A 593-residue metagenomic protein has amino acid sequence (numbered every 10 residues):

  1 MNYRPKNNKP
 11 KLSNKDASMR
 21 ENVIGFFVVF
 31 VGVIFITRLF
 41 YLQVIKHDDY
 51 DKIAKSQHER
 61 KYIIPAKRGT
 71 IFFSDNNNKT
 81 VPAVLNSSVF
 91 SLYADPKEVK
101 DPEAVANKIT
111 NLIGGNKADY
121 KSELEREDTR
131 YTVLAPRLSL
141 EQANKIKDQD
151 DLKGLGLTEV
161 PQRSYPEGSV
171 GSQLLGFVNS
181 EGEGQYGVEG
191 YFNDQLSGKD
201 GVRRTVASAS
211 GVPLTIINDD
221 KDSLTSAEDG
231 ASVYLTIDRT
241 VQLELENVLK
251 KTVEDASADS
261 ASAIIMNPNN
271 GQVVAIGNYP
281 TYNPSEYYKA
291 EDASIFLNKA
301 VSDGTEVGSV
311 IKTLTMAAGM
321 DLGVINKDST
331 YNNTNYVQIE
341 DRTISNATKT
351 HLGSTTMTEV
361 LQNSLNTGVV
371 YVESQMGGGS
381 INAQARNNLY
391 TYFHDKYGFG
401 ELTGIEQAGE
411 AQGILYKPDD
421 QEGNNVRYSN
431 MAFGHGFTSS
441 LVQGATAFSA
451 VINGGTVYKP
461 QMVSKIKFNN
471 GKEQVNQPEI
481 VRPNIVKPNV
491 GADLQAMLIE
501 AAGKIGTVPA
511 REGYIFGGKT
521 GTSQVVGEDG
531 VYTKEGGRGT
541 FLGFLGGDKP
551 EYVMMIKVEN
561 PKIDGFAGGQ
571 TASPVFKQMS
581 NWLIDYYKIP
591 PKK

Functional and structural regions predicted by a protein language model:
M1-Y287, A385-K396, A510-R511, D529-Y532 (+1 more regions): Periplasmic/cell-envelope proteins involved in peptidoglycan metabolism and beta-lactam response
N2-P5, D75, V81-V84, S210-L224 (+3 more regions): Beta-lactam-recognizing serine transpeptidase/beta-lactamase-like catalytic domain environment
